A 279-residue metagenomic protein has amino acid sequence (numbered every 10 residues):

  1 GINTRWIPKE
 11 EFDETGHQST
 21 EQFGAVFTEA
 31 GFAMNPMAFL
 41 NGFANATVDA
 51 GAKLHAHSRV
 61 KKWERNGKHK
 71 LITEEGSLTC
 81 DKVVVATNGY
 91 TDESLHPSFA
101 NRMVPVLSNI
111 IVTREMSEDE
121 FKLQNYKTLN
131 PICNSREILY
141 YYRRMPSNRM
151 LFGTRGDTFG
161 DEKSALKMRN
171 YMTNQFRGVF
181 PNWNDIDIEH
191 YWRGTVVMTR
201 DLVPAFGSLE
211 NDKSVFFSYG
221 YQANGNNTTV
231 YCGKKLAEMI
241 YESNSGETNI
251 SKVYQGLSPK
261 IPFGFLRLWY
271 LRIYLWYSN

Functional and structural regions predicted by a protein language model:
G1-K9: Dinucleotide-binding Rossmann-like beta1-alpha1 core, especially the glycine-rich loop that anchors the ADP
I2, T47-K53, D212-S214: A short helix-to-beta-strand connector/capping loop
W6, A56, I188-H190: A structural preference for short, hydrophobic beta-strand core positions in alpha/beta folds
E11-T20: Flexible hinge/switch segments at interdomain interfaces of large molecular machines
S19-K82: Helical element adjacent to the flavin cofactor pocket in flavoenzyme catalytic cores
H55, V84, F216-S218: Hydrophobic/aromatic beta-strand patches that form the interior of the parallel beta-sheet core in alpha/beta enzyme
V60-K62, G76-D119, L123-K213: Active-site substrate-recognition segment that forms the wall of the catalytic cavity or substrate channel
T158-S278: C-terminal catalytic lobe of FAD-dependent flavoproteins
